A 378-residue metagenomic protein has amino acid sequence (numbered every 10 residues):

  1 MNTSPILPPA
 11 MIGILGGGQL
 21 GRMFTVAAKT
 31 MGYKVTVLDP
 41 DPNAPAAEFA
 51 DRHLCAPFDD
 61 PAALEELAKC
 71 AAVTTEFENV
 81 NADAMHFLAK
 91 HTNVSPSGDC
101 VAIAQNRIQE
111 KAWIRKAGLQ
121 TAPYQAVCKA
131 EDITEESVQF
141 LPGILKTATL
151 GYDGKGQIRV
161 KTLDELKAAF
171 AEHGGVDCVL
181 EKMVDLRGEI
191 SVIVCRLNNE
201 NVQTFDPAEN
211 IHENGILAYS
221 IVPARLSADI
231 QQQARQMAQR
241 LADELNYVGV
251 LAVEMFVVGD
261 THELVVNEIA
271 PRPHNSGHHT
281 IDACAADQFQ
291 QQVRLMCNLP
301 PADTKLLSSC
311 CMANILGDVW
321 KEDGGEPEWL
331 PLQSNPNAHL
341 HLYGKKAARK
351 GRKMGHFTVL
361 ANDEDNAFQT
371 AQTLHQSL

Functional and structural regions predicted by a protein language model:
M1-A112: ATP-binding N-terminal substructure of ATP-dependent carboxylate-amine bond-forming enzymes
P8, R294-L378: Peripheral (often C-terminal) accessory segments that flank ATP-dependent C-N-forming ligase machineries
K29, A89, R115, G174 (+1 more regions): Anion (oxyanion) recognition and catalysis
I103-S191, C195-N214, A218-L241, A371 (+1 more regions): Active-site nucleotide/adenylate-binding loops and adjacent lid/helix of ATP-dependent enzymes
V194-N198, M255-G259, G344: Short, low-complexity Ser/Thr-rich regulatory SLiMs
Q233-V253, A270-K321: Active-site "cap" helix and flanking loop/linker of ATP-utilizing ligase/carboxylase catalytic domains
H262-R272: A short beta-strand motif that forms the metal-chelation/ATP-contact edge of phosphoryl-transfer active sites
